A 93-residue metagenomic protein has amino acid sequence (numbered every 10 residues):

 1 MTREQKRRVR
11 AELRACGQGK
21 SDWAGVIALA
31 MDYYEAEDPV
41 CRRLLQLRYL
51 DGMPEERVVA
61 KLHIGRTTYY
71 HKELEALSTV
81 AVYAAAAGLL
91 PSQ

Functional and structural regions predicted by a protein language model:
M1-A36, E56-R57, L74, V82-Q93: N-terminal interaction/assembly modules
M1-R8, Q46, I64, Y70: Intrinsically disordered, low-complexity sequence elements enriched in Ser/Thr/Gly/Pro
L13, L44-L45, L62: Generic leucine side-chain signal with a strong bias for well-ordered alpha-helical environments
C16, Y49, Y69-Y70: Aromatic side chains
W23, C41, Y69: Hydrophobic (often cysteine-bearing) scaffold residues that line and stabilize catalytic clefts of nucleotide/cofactor
A36-M53: Short amphipathic alpha helix immediately N-terminal
D51-T68: Helix-turn-helix DNA-binding module
H63-A85: DNA-recognition helix of helix-turn-helix
